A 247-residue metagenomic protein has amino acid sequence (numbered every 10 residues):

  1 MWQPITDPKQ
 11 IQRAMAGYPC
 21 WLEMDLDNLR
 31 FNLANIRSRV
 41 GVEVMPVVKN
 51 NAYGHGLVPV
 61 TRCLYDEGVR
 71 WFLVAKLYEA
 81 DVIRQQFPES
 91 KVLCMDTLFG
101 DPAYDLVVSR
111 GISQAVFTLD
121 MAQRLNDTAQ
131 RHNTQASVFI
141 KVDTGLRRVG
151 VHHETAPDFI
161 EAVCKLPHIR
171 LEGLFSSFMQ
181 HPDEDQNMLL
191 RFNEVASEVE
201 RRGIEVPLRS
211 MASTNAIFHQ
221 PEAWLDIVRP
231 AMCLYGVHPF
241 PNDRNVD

Functional and structural regions predicted by a protein language model:
M1-S113, R170: A charged N-terminal "starter" segment
W2-T6, G17-Y18, N50-H55, R62 (+3 more regions): Active-site loop/helix belt of alpha/beta enzymes
L26, R30-R37, T61, A80 (+4 more regions): Generic structural signal for well-ordered alpha-helices, preferentially at hydrophobic/aromatic core positions
A75, F117, A212: Replace "coordinates the UDP/GDP/TDP-sugar" with "coordinates nucleotide-activated sugar donors
Y78, D96-G100, L119-M121, M232-Y235: Short, acidic/turn-prone active-site loops that include or flank metal/cofactor- and phosphate-binding residues
R84-Q85, A103-V107, L125-T128, V149-H153: Short, conserved acidic/polar surface loops in the N-terminal third of protein domains
E89-L98, S113-V116, Q135-F139, V228-A231: Short hydrophobic/aromatic-enriched beta-strand-loop microsegments
V108-Q123, R131: Active-site beta->alpha loop and helix N-cap motifs at the rims of alpha/beta catalytic domains
